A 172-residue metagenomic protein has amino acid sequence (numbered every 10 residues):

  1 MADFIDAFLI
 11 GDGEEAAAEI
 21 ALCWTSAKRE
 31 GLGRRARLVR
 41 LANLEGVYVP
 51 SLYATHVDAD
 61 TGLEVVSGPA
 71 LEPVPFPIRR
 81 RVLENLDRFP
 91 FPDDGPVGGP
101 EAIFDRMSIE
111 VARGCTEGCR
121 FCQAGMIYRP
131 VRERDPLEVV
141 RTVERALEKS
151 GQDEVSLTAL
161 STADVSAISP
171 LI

Functional and structural regions predicted by a protein language model:
M1-P69: Glycine-rich beta-alpha loop elements in corrinoid/cobalamin-binding modules across cobalamin-dependent enzymes
F4-A7, R34, F76, A102 (+1 more regions): A general structural-boundary detector
G13-A16, R40, R81-N85, L171: Alpha-helical structural motif
P50, V57-S108: N-terminal [4Fe-4S]-dependent radical SAM core
L83-I172: Radical SAM [4Fe-4S] cluster-binding motif and immediate context
